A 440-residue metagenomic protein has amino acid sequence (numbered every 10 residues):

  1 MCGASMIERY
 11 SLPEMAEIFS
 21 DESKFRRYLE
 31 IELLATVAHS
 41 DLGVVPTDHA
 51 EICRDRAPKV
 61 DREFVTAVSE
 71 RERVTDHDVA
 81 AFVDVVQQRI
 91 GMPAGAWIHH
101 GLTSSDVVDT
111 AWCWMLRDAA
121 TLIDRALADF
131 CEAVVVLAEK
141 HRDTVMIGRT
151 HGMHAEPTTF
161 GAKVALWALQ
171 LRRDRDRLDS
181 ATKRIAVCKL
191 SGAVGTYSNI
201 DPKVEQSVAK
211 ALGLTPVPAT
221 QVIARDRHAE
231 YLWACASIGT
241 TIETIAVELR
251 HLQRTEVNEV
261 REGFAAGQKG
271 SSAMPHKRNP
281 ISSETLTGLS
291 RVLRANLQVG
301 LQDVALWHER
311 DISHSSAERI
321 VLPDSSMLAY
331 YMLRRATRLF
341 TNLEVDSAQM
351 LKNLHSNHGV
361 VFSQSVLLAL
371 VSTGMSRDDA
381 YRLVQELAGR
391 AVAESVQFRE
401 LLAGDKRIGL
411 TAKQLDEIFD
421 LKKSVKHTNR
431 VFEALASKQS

Functional and structural regions predicted by a protein language model:
M1-S191, Y197, D201-S207, P216 (+4 more regions): A helix-coil-helix interface module used to build multimeric assemblies and to scaffold catalytic/cofactor sites
H39, A162, A229-S237, S365-T373: Short, well-ordered beta-strand elements within core beta-sheets of diverse protein domains
S104, T196-Y197, P216-V222, L351 (+2 more regions): A structural signal for small-residue-enriched, beta-sheet-centric alpha/beta enzyme cores and oligomeric scaffold folds
R117-D124, A128, V135, A165-A168 (+8 more regions): Short amphipathic alpha-helical segments with heptad-repeat character
E139-G161, E259-G270, H276-K277, H308-A317 (+1 more regions): Glycine-rich cofactor-pocket loops
D174, V222-H314, R319: Glycine-rich anion/phosphate-binding loop at the beta-strand->alpha-helix junction
T285, V292-M375, L383: Long, amphipathic alpha-helical stalk/connector segments used for oligomerization, subunit docking, or mechanical
N342-I408, L421-V425, R430-S440: C-terminal alpha-helical interaction appendages
